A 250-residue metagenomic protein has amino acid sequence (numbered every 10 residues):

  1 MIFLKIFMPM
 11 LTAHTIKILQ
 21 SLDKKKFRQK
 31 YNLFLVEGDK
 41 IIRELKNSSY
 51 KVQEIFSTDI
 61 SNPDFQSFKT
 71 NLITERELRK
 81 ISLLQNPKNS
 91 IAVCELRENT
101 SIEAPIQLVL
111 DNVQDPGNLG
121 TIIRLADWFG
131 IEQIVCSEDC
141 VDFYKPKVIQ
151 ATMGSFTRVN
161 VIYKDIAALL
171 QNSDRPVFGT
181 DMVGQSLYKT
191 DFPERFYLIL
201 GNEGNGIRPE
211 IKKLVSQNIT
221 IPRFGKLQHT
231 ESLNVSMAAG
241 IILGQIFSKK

Functional and structural regions predicted by a protein language model:
F3-T58, V141: Boundary-proximal intrinsically disordered activation/regulatory segments immediately upstream of a helical core
G38, Q114-I122, T230-S236: Amphipathic alpha-helical repeat scaffolds
N47, S101-Q185: RNA substrate-binding interface of SAM-dependent RNA methyltransferases
F65-R76, P105-I106, V177, D191-Y197 (+1 more regions): Active-site regions of enzymes building and remodeling cell-envelope glycoconjugates
L72-C94: Glycine/small-residue-rich loop that forms an oxyanion/phosphate-binding "nest" at active or ligand-binding sites
I73-T74, D111, S137-E138, N160 (+1 more regions): Short beta->alpha connector loops at strand-helix junctions that form conserved, small/polar/Pro-enriched
W128-F129, F143, V148-T157, P209-K250: Structured adenosyl-cofactor binding patch, chiefly the S-adenosyl-L-methionine
G179-H229: Active-site/ligand-binding-proximal alpha/beta "capping" segment
